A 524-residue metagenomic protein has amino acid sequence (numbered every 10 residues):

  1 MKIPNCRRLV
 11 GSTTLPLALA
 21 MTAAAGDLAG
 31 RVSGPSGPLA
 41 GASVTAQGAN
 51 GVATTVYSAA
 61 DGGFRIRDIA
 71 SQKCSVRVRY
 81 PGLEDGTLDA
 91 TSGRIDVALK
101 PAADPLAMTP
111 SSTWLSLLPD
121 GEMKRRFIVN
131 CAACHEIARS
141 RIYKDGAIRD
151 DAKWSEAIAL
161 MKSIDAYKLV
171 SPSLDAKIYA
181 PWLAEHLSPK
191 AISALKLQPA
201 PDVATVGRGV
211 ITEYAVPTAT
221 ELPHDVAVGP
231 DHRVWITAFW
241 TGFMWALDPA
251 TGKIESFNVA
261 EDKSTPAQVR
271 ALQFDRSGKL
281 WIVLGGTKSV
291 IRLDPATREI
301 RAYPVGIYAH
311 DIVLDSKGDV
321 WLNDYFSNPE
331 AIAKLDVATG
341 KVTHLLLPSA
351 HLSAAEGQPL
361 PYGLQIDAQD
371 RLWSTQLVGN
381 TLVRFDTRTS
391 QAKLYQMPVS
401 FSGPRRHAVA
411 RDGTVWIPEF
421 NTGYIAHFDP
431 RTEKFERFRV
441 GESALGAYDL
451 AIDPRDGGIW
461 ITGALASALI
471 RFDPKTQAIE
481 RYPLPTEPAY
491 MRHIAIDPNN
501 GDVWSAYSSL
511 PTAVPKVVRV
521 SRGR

Functional and structural regions predicted by a protein language model:
P35-A49, S71-Q72: Short, ordered, surface-exposed loop/turn motifs in non-cytosolic proteins
G48-V52, K73-D89: A short, solvent-exposed loop/turn motif at the edges and junctions of modular extracellular/periplasmic domains
A49-R65: Short, acidic Ser/Thr/Gly-rich low-complexity loop/linker segments typical of extracellular and cell-surface proteins
I128-A138, Y179: The canonical Cys-X-X-Cys-His
A219-P230, K263-S277, G306-K317, A350-Q369 (+3 more regions): Beta-rich, blade/repeat-based domains predominating in secreted/periplasmic proteins but also intracellular
W235-W240, L280-G286, V320-S327, L372-V378 (+3 more regions): Conserved beta-strand positions in repeat-built beta-propeller and related beta-rich domains
D248-G252, D294-R298, D336-G340, D386-S390 (+3 more regions): Short loop/turn segments that connect beta-strands within beta-propeller blades
M491-R524: Blade-level signature of beta-propeller repeat domains, shared across WD40, Kelch, NHL, RCC1 and BNR/Asp-box propellers
